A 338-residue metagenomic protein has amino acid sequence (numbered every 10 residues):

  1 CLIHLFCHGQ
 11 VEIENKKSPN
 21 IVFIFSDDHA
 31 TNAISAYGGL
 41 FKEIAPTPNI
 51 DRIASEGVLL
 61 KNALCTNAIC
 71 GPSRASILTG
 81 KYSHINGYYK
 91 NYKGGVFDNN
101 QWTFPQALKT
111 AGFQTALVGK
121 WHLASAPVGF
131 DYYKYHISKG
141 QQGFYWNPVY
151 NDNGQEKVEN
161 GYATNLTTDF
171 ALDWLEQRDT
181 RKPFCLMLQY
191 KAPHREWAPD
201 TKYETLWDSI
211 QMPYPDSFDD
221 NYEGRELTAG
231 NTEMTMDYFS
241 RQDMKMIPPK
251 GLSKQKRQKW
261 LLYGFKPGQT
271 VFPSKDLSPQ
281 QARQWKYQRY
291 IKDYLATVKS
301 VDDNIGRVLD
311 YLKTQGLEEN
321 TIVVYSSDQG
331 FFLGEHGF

Functional and structural regions predicted by a protein language model:
C1-G9: Hydrophobic h-region of N-terminal signal peptides that target proteins for export in Gram-negative bacteria
H8-F338: Formylglycine-dependent sulfatase
